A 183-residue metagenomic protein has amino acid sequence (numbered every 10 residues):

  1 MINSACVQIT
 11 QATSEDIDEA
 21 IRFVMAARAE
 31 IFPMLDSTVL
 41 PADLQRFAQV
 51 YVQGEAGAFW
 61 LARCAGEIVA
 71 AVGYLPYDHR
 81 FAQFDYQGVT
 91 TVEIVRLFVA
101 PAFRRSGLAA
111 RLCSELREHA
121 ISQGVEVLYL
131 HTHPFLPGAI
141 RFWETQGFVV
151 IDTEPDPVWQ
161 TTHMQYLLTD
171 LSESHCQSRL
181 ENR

Functional and structural regions predicted by a protein language model:
M1-S4: Short, conserved catalytic or adaptor-binding loops enriched in Gly and charged residues
C6-I9: Extreme N-terminal starter segment of soluble prokaryotic enzymes
Q11-V95, A100, C113-E115, H119 (+2 more regions): Acetyl-CoA-dependent GNAT
A26-E30, Y86-V92, E126-Y129, H133-Q146 (+1 more regions): C-terminal "cap" of GNAT-fold acetyltransferases
A100-A102, S106, P134-F135: Active-site acidic-Proline motif in GNAT/NAT acetyltransferases
S106, A110, S114: Residues forming the Rossmann-fold NAD(P)(H) cofactor-binding site
C113, A120-H131: Conserved GNAT acetyl-CoA-binding A-motif
